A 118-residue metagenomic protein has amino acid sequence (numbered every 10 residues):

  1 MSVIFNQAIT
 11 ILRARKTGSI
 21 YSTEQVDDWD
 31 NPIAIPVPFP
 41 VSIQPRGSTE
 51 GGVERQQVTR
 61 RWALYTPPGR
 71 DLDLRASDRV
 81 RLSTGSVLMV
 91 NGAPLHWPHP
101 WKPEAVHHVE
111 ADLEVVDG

Functional and structural regions predicted by a protein language model:
M1-V26: Active-site-proximal polar cores
E24-G118: Short, conserved turn/kink motifs that form compact alpha/beta structural patches or helix kinks used as
